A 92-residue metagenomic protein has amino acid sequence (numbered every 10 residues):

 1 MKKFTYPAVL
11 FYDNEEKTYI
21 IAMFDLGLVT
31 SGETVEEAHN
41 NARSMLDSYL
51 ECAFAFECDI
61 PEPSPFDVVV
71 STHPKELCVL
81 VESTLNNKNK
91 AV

Functional and structural regions predicted by a protein language model:
M1-P7, N40-V92: Short, charged, surface-exposed hinge/linker loops at domain edges that act as mobile lids or interdomain connectors
F4, L10-D25: Short aromatic-glycine-(Arg/Gly/Cys) micro-motifs in beta-strand/loop hairpins
V9-L10, E33: A ubiquitous short alpha-helical element
I21, E33, S44-D47: Aromatic-residue detector
L26-E37: A short, exposed loop/beta-hairpin motif centered on an aromatic-Gly-Thr core
